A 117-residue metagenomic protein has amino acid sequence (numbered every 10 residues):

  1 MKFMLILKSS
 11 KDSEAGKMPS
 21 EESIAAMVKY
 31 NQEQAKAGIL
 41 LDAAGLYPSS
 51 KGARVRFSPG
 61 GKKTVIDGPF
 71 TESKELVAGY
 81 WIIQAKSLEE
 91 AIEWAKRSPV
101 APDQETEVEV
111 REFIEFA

Functional and structural regions predicted by a protein language model:
M1-A117: Conserved, structured core segments of small domains
